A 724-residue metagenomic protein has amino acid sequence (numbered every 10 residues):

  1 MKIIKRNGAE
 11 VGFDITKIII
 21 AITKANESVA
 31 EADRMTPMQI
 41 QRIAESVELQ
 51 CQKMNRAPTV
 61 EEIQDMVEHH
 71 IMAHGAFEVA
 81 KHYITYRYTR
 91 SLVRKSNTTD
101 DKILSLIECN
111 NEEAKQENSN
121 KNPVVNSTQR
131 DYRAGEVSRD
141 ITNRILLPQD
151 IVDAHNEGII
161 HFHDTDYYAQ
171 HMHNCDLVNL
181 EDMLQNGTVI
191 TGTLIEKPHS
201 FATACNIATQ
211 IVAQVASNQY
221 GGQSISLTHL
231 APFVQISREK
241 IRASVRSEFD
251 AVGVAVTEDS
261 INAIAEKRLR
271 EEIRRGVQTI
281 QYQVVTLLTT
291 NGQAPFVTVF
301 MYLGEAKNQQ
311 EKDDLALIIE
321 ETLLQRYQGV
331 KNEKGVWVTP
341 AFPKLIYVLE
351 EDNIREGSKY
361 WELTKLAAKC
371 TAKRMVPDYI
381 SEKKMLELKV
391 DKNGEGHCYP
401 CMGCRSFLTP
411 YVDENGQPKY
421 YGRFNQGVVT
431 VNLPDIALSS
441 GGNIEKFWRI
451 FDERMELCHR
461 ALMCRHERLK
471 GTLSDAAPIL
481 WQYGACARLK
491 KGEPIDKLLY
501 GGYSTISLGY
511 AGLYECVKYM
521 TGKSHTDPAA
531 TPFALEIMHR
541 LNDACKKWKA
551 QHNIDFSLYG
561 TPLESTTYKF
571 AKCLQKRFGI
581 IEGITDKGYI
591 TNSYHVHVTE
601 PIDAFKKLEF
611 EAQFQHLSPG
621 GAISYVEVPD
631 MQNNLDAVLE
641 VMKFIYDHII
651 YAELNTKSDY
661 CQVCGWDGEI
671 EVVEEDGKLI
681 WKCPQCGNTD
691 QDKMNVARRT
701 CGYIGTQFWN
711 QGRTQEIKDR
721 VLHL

Functional and structural regions predicted by a protein language model:
M1-N110, K718-H723: Charged, amphipathic alpha-helical regulatory modules used for macromolecular assembly or allosteric control
I15-I19, G75-E78, K307-L315, T521-H525 (+2 more regions): Short amphipathic alpha-helical segments with coiled-coil-like heptad repeat character
T23, H459, M463, Y514-K518: Amphipathic, well-packed alpha-helical segments that form the structural scaffold of globular domains
T89-G502, K523, D527-T689, N695: Conserved catalytic cores of very large enzyme subunits
I273-V277, Q281, Y519, R713-D719: Metallocofactor- and cofactor-centric catalytic cores in central/energy metabolism, strongly enriched
M301, I506-Y519, H539, R699: Contiguous, well-ordered alpha-helical segments that form the cores/surfaces of helical PPI scaffolds
Q685-L724: Long insertion/accessory domains within large nucleic-acid-processing enzymes
